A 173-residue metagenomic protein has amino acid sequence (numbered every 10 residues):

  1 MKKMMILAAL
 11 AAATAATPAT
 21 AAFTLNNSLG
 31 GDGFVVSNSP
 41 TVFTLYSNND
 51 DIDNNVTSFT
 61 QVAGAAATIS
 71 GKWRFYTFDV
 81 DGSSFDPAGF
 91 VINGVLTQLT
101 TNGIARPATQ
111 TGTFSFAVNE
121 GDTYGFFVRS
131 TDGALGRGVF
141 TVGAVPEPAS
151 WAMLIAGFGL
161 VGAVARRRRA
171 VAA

Functional and structural regions predicted by a protein language model:
K2-K3, K72: Context-gated lysine
K3-L7, A12-A22, L135-A165, V171: Short, threonine-centered small-residue motifs that mark membrane-proximal processing/anchoring sites and TM-junction
A22-A144: Mature extracellular "passenger" or substrate-interacting domains of secreted, surface-exposed proteins
G94, V171-A172: Short beta-strand/loop turn elements enriched in aromatics
